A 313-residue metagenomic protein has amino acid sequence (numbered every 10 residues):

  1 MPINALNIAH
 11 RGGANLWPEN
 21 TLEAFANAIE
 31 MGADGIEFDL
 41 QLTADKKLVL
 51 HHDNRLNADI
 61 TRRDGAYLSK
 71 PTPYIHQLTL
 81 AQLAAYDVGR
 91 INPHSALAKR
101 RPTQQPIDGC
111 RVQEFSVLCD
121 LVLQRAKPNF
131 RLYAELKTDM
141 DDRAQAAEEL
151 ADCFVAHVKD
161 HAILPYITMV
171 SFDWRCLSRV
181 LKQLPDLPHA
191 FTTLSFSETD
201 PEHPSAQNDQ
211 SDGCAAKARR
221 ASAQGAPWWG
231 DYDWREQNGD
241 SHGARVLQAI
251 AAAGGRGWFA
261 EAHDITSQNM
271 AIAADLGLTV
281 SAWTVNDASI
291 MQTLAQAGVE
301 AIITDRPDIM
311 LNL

Functional and structural regions predicted by a protein language model:
M1-L313: Phosphate-group recognition and catalysis centered on beta-loop-alpha active-site segments
